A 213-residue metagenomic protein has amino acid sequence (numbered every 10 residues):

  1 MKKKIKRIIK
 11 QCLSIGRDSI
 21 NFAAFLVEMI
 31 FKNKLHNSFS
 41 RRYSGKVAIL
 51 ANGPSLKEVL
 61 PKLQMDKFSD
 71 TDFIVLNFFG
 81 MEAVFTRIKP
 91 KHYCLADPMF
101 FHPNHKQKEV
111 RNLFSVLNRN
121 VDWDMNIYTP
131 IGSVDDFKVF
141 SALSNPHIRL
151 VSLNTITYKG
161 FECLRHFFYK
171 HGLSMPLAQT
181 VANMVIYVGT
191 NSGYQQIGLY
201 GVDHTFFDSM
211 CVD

Functional and structural regions predicted by a protein language model:
K2-D213: Metal-ion/cofactor- or nucleotide/acyl-coenzyme-handling active-site neighborhoods
